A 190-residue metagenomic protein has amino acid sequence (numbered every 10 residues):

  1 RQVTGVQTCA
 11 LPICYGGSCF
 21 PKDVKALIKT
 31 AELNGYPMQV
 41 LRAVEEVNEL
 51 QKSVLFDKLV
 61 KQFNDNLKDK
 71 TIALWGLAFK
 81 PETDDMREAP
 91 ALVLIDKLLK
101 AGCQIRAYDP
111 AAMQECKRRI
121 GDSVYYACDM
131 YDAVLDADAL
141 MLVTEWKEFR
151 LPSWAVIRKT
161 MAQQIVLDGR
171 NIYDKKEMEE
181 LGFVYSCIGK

Functional and structural regions predicted by a protein language model:
R1-C9, D168: Single conserved hydrophobic/aromatic residue that forms the stacking wall/gate of nucleotide- or nucleobase-binding
A10-K70, E82: Interdomain hinge/lid region at the active-site interface of Rossmann-like NAD(P)-dependent oxidoreductases
A73, K80-I120: NAD(P)-binding Rossmann-fold cofactor-contacting core
Y125-D129: Short acidic-hydrophobic, aromatic-tinged amphipathic segments that line or gate anion-handling sites
D136-A137: An anion/phosphate-binding loop that grips the pyrophosphate of nucleotide cofactors and donors
L140-M141: N-terminal Rossmann-like NAD(P) cofactor-binding module of classical short-chain dehydrogenase/reductase
K147-N171, K176: Rossmann-fold NAD(P) dinucleotide-binding segment
G169-K190: Rossmann-fold NAD(P)-binding glycine/threonine-rich loop
